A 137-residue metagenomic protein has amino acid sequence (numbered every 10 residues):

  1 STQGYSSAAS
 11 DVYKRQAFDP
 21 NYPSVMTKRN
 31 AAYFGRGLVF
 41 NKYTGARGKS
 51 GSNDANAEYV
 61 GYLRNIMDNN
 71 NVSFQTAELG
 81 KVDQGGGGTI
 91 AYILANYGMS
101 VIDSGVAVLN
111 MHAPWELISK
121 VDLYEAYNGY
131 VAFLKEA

Functional and structural regions predicted by a protein language model:
T2-A9: Single conserved hydrophobic/aromatic residue that forms the stacking wall/gate of nucleotide- or nucleobase-binding
G4, A55, D122: Short acidic-hydrophobic sequence patches enriched in Asp/Glu that either
A9, N96, V131-L134: Generic alpha-helical secondary structure signal
V12: Active-site loops and adjacent core secondary-structure elements that bind or stabilize anionic groups
Q16: Short, glycine/acidic-enriched loop or turn micro-motifs at the edges of active sites
D19-W115: Active-site-adjacent substrate-binding region of metalloamidase/peptidase-like peptide-processing proteins
V106-A137: His/Asp/Glu-rich mid-to-C-terminal helical/loop segments that flank catalytic regions of hydrolases
